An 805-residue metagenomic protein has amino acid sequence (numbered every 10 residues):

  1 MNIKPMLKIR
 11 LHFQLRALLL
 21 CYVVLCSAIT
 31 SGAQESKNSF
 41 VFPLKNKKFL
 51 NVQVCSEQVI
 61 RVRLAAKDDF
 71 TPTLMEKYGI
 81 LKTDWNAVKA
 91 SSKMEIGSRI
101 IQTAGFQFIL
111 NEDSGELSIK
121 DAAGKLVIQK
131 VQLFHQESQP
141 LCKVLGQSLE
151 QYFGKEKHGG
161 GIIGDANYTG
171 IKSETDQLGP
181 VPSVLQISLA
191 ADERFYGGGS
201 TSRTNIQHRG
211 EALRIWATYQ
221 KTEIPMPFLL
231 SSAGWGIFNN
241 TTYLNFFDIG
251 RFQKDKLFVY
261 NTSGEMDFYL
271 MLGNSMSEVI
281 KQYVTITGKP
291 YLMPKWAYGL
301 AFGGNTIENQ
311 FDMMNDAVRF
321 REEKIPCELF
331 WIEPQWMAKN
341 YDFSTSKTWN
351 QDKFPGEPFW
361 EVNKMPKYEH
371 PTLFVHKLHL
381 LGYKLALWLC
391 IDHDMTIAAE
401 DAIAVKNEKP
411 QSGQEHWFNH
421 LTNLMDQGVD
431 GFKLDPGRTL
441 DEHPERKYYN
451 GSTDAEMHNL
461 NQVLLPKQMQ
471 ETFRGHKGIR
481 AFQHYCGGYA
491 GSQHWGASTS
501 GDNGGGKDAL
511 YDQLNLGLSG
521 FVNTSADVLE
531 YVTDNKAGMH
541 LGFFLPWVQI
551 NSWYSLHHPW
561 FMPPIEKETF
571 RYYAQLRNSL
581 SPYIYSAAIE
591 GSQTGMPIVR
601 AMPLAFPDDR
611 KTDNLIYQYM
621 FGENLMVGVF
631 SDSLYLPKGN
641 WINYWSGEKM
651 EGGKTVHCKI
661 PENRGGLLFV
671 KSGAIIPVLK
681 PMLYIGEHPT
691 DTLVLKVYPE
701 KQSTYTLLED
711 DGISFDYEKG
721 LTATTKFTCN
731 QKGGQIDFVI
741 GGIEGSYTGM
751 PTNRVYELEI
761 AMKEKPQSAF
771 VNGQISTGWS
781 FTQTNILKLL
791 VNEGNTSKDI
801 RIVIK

Functional and structural regions predicted by a protein language model:
M1-K37: Bacterial Sec-dependent N-terminal signal peptides
V52, V62-L64, I101, G105 (+2 more regions): Short, well-ordered beta-strand segments enriched in hydrophobic/aromatic residues
Q53-I101, E137-P140: A low-complexity, Ser/Thr/Gly/Pro-enriched, surface-exposed linker/loop concept that marks segments flanking
L74-A90, N643-N663, S768-L790: Solvent-exposed beta-strand/loop surfaces of large extracellular or lumenal domains
K77-G79, Q129, P326-A574, P603-P607 (+3 more regions): Aromatic- and carboxylate-enriched substrate-binding clefts and catalytic-loop regions of carbohydrate-active enzymes
S92-P294, G304-N305, Q310, A317-E322 (+3 more regions): Catalytic and substrate-binding clefts that recognize carbohydrates or anionic sugar/phosphate headgroups
E471-T472, G478-A481, G491-A497, L518-V522 (+3 more regions): Catalytic core of carbohydrate-active enzymes
N792-K805: Surface-exposed interaction regions enriched in Ser/Thr/Asp/Glu that occur as long low-complexity tracts or repetitive
